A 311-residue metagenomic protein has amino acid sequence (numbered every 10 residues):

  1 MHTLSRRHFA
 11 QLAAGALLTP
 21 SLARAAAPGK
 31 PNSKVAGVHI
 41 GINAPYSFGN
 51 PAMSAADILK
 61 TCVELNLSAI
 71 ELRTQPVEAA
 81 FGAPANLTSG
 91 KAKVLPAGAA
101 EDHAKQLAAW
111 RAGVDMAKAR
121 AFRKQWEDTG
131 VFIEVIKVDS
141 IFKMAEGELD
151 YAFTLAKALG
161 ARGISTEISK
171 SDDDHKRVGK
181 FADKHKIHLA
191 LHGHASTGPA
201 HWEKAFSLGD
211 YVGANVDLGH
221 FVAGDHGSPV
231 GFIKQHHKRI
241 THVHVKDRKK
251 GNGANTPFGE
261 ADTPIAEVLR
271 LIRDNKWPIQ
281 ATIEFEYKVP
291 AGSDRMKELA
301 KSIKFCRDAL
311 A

Functional and structural regions predicted by a protein language model:
H2-L18, R24-S68, F81, V94 (+3 more regions): Histidine-acidic metal/acid-base catalytic patches
A13-S21, N32-K34, L59, A112 (+3 more regions): Active-site acidic/histidine proton-transfer and metal-coordination neighborhood in alpha/beta enzyme cores
A36-H39, I70-T74, A99-H103, G130-I133 (+2 more regions): A short alpha-helix capping/helix-coil boundary motif
H39, V77, H103-R111, V138 (+3 more regions): Generic hydrophobic, helix-prone segments enriched in Leu/Val/Ile
P45-G49, P76-A79, A108-W110, D139-K143 (+4 more regions): Short histidine/acidic/glycine/proline-rich micro-motifs that form metal- and phosphate-coordinating active-site loops
I70-T74, I133-K137, S165-T166, Q280-E284: Short beta-strand segments at enzyme active-site cores
L72-R120: Glycine-rich, proline-tolerant flexible connector loops at the mouths of alpha/beta enzymes
A104-A108, E134, G160, A254 (+1 more regions): A short, mixed-charge helix-start or loop-turn motif at secondary-structure junctions
